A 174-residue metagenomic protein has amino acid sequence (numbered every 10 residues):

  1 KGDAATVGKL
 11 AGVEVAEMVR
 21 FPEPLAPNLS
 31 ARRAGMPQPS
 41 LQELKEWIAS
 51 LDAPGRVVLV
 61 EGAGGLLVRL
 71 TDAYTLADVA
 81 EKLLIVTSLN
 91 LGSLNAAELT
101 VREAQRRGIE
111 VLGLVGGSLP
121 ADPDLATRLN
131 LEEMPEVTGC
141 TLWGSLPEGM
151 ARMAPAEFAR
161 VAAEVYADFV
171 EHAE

Functional and structural regions predicted by a protein language model:
K1-Q38, Q42, W47-S50: N-terminal phosphate/diphosphate-binding loop that engages ATP/GTP or pyrophosphate donors across diverse enzyme folds
P24, S30, A63-L66, L89: Short glycine-rich anion-binding loops that position phosphate/pyrophosphate groups of nucleotides and phosphorylated
E43-T71: Switch II (G3) loop of P-loop NTPases
V57-E61, L84-V86, V115: Structural motif
T71-N90: Inter-motif core of Ras-like GTPase G domains
Y74-D78, N95-R106: Histidine-anchored nucleotide/phosphate-binding helix
R102-E174: C-terminal lobe/tail of nucleotide-utilizing enzymes
